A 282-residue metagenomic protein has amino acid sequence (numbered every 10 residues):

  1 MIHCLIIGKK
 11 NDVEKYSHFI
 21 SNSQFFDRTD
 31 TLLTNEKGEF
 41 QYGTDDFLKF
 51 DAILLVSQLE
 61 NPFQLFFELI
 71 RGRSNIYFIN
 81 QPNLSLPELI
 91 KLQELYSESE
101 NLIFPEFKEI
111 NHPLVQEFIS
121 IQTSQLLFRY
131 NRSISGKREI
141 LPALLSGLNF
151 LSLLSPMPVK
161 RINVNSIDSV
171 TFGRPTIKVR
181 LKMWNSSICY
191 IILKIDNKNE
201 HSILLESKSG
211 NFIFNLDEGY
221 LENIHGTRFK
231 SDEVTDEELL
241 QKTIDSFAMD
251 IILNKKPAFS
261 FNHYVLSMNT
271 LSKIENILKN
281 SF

Functional and structural regions predicted by a protein language model:
M1-F40, T44-L48: N-terminal Rossmann-like dinucleotide-binding module
M1-I6, L48-E60, F67-E68, L102 (+1 more regions): C-terminal helix-rich "cap/oligomerization" subdomain common to oxidoreductases
I6, Y77, N83-K137: A contiguous active-site-proximal alpha/beta segment in oxidoreductase catalytic domains
I6-N11, L32-E36, L54-E60, F78-P82 (+3 more regions): Structural motif
H18-F19, Q64-L69, E88-L92, E117: A short acidic, amphipathic alpha-helical/loop segment
E60-I79: Rossmann-fold NAD(P) dinucleotide-binding segment
N131-E200: Rossmann-like dinucleotide-binding domain that binds NAD(P)(H)
S186-D245: NAD(P)-dinucleotide binding in Rossmann-like oxidoreductases
